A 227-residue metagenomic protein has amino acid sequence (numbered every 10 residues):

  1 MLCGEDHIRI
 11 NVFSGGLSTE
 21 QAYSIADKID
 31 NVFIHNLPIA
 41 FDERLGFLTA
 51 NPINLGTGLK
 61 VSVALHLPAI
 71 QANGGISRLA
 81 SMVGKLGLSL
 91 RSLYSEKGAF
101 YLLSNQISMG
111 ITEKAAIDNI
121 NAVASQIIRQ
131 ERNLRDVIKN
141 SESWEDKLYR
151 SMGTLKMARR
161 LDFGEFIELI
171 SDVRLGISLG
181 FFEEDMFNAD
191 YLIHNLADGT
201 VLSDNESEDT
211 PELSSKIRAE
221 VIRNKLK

Functional and structural regions predicted by a protein language model:
M1-R44, L59, N73, S77-A80 (+1 more regions): Long, Pro/Ser/Thr-rich low-complexity/intrinsically disordered regulatory tracts in eukaryotic proteins
G46-L65: Conserved phosphate/anionic-ligand binding catalytic regions in large, soluble enzymes, centered on
H66-A72: Short, surface-exposed ligand-recognition loops at beta-strand->loop->(often short) alpha-helix junctions that present
